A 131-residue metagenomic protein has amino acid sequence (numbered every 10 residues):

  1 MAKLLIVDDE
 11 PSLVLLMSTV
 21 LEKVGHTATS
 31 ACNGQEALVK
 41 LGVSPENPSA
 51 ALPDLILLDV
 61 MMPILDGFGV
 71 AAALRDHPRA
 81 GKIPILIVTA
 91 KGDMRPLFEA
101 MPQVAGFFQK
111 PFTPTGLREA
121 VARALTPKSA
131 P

Functional and structural regions predicted by a protein language model:
E10-V14: Short acidic/polar segment at the start of the alpha1 helix of CheY-like receiver
L15-K23: Charged docking surfaces used in two-component/phosphorelay signaling
S30-L55: Acidic, metal-coordinating helix/loop segments flanking the phosphotransfer/catalytic sites of two-component signaling
A51-D54, R79-P84: His-Asp phosphorelay/catalytic-motif detector in bacterial-type signaling
D59, T89: Active-site residues of response regulator receiver
M62: Receiver (REC) domain active-site loop signature in two-component systems and cognate sites in sensor histidine kinases
F112-A122: C-terminal output helix
